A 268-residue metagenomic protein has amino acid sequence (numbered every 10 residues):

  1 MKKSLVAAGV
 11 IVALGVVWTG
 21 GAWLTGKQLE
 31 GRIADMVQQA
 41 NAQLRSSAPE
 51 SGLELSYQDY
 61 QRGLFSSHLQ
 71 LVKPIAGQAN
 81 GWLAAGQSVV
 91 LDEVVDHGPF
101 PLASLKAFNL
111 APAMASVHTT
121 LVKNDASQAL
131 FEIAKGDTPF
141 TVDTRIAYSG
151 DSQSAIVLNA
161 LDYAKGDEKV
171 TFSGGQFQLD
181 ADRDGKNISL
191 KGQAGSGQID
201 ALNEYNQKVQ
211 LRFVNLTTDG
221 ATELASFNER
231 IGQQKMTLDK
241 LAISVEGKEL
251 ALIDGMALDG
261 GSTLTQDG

Functional and structural regions predicted by a protein language model:
M1-L5: Positively charged n-region of N-terminal signal peptides that target proteins for export
A8-G9, V16-G268: Glycine-rich, small/hydroxylated-residue low-complexity segments
